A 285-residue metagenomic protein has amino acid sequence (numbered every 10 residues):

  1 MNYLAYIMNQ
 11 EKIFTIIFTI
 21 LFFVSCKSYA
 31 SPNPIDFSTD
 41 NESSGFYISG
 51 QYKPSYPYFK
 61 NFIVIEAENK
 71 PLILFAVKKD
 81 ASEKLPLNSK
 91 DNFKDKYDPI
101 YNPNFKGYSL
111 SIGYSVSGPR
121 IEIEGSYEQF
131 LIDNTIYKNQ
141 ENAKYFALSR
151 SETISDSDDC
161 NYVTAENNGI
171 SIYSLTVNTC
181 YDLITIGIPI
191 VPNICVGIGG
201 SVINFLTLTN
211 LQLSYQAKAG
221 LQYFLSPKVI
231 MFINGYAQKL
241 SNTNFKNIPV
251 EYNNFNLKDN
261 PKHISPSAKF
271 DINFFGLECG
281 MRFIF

Functional and structural regions predicted by a protein language model:
M1-S43, N61: Cleavable N-terminal export/targeting peptides
F37-S44, Y114-S117, I184-V191, L225-V229: Short loop/turn motifs that connect adjacent beta-strands in outer-membrane beta-barrel proteins
S44, N104-Y108, S171-L175, T209-Y215 (+1 more regions): Residues that define the transmembrane beta-barrel architecture of outer-membrane proteins
Y47-S49, R120-E122, N193-C195, I230-F232 (+1 more regions): Residue-level detector of the transmembrane beta-barrel scaffold of outer-membrane proteins
P54, D271-F285: Outer-membrane beta-barrel "beta-signal"
K60-A67, N134-Q140, N204-L213, N244-V250: Outer-membrane beta-barrel translocator domains and adjoining extracellular loop/strand segments of Gram-negative
A67-T153, V250: Glycine- and aromatic-enriched membrane insertion/assembly motifs of diderm outer-membrane and organelle channel
S111-F205, F283: Gram-negative (and chloroplast) outer-membrane scaffold detector with strong preference for beta-barrel transmembrane
